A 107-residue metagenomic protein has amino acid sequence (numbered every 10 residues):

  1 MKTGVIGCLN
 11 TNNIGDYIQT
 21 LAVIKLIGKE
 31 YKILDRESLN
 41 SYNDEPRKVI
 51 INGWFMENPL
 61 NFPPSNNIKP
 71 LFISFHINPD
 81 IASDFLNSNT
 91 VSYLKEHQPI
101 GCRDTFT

Functional and structural regions predicted by a protein language model:
M1-T107: Aromatic- and Gly/Pro-rich donor/ligand-binding loops that form nucleotide- or phosphate-bearing donor binding pockets
